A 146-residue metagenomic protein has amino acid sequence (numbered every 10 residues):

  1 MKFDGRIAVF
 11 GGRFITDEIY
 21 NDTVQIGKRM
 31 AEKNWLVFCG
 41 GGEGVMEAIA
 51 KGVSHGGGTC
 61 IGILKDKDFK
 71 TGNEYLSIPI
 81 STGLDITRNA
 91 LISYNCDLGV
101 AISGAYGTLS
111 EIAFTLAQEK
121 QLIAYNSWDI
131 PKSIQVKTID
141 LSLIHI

Functional and structural regions predicted by a protein language model:
F3-T16, K33: Generic N-terminal amphipathic, Lys/Arg-enriched alpha-helix
R6, L36, T59, Q121: Residues at the starts of beta-strands that form the adenosine-phosphate
A8-F10, F38, G99-A101: Structural motif
T16-V24, K28: N-terminal glycine-/serine-/threonine-rich phosphate-binding loop
V24, A31, E43-Q118, A124-P131: Acidic/glycine-enriched connector segments
L36-E43: A short beta-strand-loop structural module common to alpha/beta enzyme folds
I130-S142: Accessory alpha-helical/coil subdomains and C-terminal extensions that flank or cap enzyme catalytic cores
I144-I146: Conserved small/polar residues in nucleotide/adenosyl-binding loops
